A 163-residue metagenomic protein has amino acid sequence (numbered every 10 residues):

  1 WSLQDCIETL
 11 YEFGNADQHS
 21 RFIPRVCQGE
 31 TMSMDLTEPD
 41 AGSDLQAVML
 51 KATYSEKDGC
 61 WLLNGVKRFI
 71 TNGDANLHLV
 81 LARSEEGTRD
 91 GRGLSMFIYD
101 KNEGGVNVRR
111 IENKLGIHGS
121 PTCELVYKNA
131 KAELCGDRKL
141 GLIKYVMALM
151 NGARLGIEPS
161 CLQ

Functional and structural regions predicted by a protein language model:
W1-G29, I70-G73, L77: Internal helix-loop-helix
Q28-L36: A short, Trp-centered hydrophobic/proline-enriched beta-strand micro-motif
D35-R68, N72-L77: Flexible, glycine/threonine-enriched loop-and-boundary segments that flank and lead into catalytic domains of large
D40-S43, F69-T71, T88, K114-P121: Short Gly/Pro-enriched turn/cap motifs at secondary-structure boundaries
A47-Y54, L81-A82, L125, N129: Short beta-strand elements
C60, N64-V106: A short core secondary-structure module
N102-G105, R109, P121-R154: A glycine-rich, basic-preceded beta-loop-alpha segment at the flavin cofactor/substrate interface of flavin-utilizing
R154-Q163: Extended amphipathic alpha-helical segments enriched in small hydrophobics
